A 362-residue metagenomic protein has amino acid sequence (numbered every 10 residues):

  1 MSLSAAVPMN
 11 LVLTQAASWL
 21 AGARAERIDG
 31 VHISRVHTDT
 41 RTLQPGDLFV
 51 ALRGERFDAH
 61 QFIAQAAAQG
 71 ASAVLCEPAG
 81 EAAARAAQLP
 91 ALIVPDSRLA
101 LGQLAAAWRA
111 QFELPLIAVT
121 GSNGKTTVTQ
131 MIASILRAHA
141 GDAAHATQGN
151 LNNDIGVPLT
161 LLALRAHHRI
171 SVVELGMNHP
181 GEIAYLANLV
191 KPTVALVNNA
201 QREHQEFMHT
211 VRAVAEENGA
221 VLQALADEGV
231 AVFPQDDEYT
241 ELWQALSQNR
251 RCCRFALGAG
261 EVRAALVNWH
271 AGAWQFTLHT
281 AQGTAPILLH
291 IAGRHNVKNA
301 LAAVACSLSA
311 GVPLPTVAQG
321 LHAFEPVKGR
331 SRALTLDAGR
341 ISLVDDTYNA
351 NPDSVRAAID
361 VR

Functional and structural regions predicted by a protein language model:
M1-Q103, A107, A292: N-terminal leader/targeting and accessory segments in enzymes
S2-A5, V119, K328-R332: ATP-dependent carboxylate/acyl-activation modules
W19, A67, G80-A87, V194-S342: Acidic, Mg2+-coordinating active-site environments of NTP-dependent enzymes
A91-I93, L116, G141-A146, C252-R254 (+1 more regions): Conserved beta-strand scaffold positions in the cores of enzyme catalytic domains, especially in NTP/NDP-utilizing
A100-F233, E241-Q248: Phosphate-binding loop of NTP-binding sites
V214, A350-R362: AMP-binding/adenylate-forming catalytic core of the ANL superfamily
